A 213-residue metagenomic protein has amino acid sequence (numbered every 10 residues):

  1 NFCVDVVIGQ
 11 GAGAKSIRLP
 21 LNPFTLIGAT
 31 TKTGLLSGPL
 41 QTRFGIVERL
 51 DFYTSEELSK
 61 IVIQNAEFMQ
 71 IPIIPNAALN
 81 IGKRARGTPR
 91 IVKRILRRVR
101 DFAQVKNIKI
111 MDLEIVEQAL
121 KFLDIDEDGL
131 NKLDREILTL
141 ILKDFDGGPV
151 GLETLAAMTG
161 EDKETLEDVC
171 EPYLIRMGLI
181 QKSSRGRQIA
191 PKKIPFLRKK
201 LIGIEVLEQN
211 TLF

Functional and structural regions predicted by a protein language model:
N1-T25, C170: Conserved catalytic/switch belt of AAA+ P-loop NTPases
V6-V7, I27, F44, I81 (+3 more regions): Conserved RecA-like P-loop NTPase ATPase core
G11-A14, F24-L26, T31-L36, F52-L58 (+3 more regions): Conserved nucleotide-binding/hydrolysis micro-motifs of P-loop NTPases
N22, L35-K83, K93-R94: Conserved AAA+ ATPase core "coupling" helix
I74-P75, A85-R100, K109-D112, L130-K132 (+1 more regions): The conserved phosphate-sensing helix
A78, L96, D101-D124, D134 (+1 more regions): Conserved C-terminal helix/linker of AAA+ ATPases
L120-P149: Winged-helix-like regulatory helical subdomains adjacent to P-loop NTPase cores
I141-F213: Terminal-proximal interaction/regulatory segments of ATP-powered molecular machines
